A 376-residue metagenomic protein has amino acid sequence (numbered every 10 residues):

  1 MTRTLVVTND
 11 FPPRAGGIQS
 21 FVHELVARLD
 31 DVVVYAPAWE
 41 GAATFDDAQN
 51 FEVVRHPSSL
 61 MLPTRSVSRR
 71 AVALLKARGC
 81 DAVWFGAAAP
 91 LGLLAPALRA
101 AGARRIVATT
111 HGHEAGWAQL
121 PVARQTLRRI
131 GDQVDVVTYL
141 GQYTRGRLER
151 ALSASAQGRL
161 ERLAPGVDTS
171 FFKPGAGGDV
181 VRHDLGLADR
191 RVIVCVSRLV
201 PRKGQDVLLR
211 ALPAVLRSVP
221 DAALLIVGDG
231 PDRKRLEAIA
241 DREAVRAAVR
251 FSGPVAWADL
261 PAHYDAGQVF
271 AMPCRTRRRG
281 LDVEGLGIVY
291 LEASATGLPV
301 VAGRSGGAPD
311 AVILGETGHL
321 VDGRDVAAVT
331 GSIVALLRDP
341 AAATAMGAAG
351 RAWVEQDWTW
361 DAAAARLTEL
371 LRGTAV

Functional and structural regions predicted by a protein language model:
F85-L91: Short His-centered aromatic/hydrophobic patch
A108, R124, R129-A176, L187 (+1 more regions): Donor nucleotide-sugar binding/catalytic pocket of nucleotide-sugar-dependent glycosyltransferases
T138, D179, L187-K203, L209-L212: Conserved donor-binding/catalytic core segment of Leloir-type glycosyltransferases
D221, A248, A328, A335 (+2 more regions): A short, well-ordered alpha-helix in the C-terminal region of glycosyltransferases
K234-P261, V269: Nucleotide-activated donor-binding/catalytic signature segment of Leloir-type glycosyltransferases, i.e., the conserved
A248, P254, D265-V283, L298: Acidic donor-binding loop of glycosyltransferase active sites
A271, Y290, S294-A295, P299-A302 (+1 more regions): Short hydrophobic beta-strand element within catalytic cores of glycosyltransferases and related nucleotide-activated
I313-A327, A335-A341: Conserved acidic donor-binding segment of nucleotide-sugar-dependent glycosyltransferases
